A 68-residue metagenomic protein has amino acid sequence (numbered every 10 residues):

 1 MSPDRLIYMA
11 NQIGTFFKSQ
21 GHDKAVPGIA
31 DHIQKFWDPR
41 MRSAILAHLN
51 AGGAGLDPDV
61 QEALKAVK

Functional and structural regions predicted by a protein language model:
M1-G21: N-terminal acidic leader/helix
S2, H22-V26, L56: Residue-level recognition of alpha-helical structural elements
S2, Q34, L49-G53: Short secondary-structure transition/capping motifs
I7-Y8, P27, D57-P58: N-terminal intrinsically disordered, cationic/polar leader segments that include organellar targeting peptides
Q20-L46: Amphipathic, hydrophobic secondary-structure cores in small proteins
M41-A66: Short, charged early-sequence alpha-helical segments and their helix-coil boundaries
